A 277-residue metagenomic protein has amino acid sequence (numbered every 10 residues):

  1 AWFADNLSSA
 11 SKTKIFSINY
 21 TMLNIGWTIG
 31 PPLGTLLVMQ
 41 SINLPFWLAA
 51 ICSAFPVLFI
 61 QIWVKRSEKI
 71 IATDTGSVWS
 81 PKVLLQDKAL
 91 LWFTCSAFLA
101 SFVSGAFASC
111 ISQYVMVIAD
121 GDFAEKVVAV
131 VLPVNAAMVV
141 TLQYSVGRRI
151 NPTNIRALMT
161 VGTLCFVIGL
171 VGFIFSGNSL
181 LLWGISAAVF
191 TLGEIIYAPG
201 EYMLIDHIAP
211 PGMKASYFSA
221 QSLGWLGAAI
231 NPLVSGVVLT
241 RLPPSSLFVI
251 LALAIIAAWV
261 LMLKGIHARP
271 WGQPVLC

Functional and structural regions predicted by a protein language model:
A1-L23: Cytoplasmic helix-loop-helix junction between adjacent transmembrane helices in 12-TM secondary transporters
A1-L7, I196-A209: Intracellular juxtamembrane helix-capping segments at the cytosolic ends of symmetry-related transmembrane helices
P45-I62, F248-K264: Symmetry-related core transmembrane helices of the 12-TM Major Facilitator Superfamily/SLC fold
V64-C95: Juxtamembrane intracellular "pre-TM" segments in multi-pass secondary transporters
S109-V128: Short amphipathic helix-loop junctions that connect adjacent transmembrane helices in Major Facilitator Superfamily/SLC
L142-I155, L239: Helix-to-loop junctions at the C-terminal end of transmembrane segments in multipass secondary transporters
A157-G172: Structural signature of the two symmetry-related core transmembrane helices
G212-R241: A late C-terminal transmembrane helix in Major Facilitator Superfamily
